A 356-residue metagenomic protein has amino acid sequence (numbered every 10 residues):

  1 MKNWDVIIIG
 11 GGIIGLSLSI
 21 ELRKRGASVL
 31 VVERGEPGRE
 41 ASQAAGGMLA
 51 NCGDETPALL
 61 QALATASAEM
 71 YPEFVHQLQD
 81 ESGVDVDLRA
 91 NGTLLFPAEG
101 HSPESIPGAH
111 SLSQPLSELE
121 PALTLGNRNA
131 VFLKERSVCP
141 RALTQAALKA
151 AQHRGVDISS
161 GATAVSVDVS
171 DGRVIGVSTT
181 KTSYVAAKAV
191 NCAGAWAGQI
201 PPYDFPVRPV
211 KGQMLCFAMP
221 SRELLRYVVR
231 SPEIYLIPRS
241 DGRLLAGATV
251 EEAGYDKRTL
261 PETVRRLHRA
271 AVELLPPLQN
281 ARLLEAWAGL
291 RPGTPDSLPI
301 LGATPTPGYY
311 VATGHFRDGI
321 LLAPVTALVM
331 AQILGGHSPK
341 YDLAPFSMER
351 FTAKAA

Functional and structural regions predicted by a protein language model:
K2-I14, L30: Beta1/beta-strand and adjacent pyrophosphate-binding region of the FAD-binding site in flavoprotein oxidoreductases
I20-R25, G47-L49, V86-R89, Y184 (+1 more regions): Active-site substrate-recognition segment that forms the wall of the catalytic cavity or substrate channel
R23-A44: Glycine-rich FAD pyrophosphate-binding loop
G47-N129, A270-V272: Dinucleotide-binding Rossmann-like beta1-alpha1 core, especially the glycine-rich loop that anchors the ADP
A62-T65, E99-H101, A130-K149, R258-T263 (+1 more regions): Short beta-strand to alpha-helix junction loop
V131-T180, Y184-K188: Helical element adjacent to the flavin cofactor pocket in flavoenzyme catalytic cores
P277-A356: C-terminal catalytic lobe of FAD-dependent flavoproteins
